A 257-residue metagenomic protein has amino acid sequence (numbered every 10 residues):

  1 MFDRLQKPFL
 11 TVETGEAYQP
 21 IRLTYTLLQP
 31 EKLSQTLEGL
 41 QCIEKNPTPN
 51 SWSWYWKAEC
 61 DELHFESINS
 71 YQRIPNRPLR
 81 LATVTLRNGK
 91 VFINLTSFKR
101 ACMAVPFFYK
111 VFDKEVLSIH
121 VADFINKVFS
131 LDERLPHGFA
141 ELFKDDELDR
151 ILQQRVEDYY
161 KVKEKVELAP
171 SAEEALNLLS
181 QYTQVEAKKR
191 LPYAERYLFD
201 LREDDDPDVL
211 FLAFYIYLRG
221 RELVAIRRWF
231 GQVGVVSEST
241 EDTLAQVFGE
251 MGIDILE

Functional and structural regions predicted by a protein language model:
M1-R80, S130-V162, V166: Short Lys/Arg-enriched alpha/beta "domain-start" segment
E59, S70, I74-R87, R100-E257: A eukaryote-biased signal for long
